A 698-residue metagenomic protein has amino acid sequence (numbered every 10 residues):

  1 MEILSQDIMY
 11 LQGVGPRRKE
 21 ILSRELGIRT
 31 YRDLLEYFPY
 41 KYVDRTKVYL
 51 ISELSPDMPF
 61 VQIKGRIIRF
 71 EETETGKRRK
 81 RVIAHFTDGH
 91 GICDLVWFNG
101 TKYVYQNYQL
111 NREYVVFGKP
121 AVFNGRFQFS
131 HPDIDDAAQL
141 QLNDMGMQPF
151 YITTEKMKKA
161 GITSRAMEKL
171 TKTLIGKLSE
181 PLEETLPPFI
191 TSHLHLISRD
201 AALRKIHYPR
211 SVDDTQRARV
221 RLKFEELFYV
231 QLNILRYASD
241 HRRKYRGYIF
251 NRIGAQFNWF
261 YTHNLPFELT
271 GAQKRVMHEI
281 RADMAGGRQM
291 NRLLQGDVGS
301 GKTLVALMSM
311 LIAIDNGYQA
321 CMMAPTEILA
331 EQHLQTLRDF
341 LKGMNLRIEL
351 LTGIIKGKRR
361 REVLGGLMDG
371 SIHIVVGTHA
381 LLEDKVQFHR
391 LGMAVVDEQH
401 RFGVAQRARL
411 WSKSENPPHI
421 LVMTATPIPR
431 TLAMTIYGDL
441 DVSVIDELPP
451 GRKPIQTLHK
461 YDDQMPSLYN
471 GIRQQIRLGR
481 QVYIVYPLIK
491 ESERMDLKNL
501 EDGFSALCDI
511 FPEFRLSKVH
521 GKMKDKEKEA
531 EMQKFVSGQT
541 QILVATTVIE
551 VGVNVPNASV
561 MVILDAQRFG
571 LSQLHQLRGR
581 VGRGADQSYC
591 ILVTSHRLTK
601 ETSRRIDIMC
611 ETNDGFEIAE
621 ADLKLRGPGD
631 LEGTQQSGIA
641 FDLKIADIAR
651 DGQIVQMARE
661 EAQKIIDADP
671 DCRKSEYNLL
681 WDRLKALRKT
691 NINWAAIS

Functional and structural regions predicted by a protein language model:
M1-Q12, R24, V230, D240: Long, highly charged, low-complexity intrinsically disordered interaction regions that mediate electrostatic DNA/RNA
Y37-I68: OB-fold nucleic-acid-binding modules
R66, K119-P120, N233, A566 (+1 more regions): Short, surface-exposed secondary-structure boundary micro-motifs
T73-N264: Upstream accessory/linker segments immediately N-terminal to the RecA-like ATPase cores of bacterial MutS and a subset
R275-H278, Q289-D607, D671: Inter-lobe coupling/hinge segments of SF2-like helicase ATPases
M532-I542, I549-P556, M561-L564, G579 (+3 more regions): Accessory helical-bundle/CTD segments and flexible terminal tails appended to RecA-like ATPase motors
